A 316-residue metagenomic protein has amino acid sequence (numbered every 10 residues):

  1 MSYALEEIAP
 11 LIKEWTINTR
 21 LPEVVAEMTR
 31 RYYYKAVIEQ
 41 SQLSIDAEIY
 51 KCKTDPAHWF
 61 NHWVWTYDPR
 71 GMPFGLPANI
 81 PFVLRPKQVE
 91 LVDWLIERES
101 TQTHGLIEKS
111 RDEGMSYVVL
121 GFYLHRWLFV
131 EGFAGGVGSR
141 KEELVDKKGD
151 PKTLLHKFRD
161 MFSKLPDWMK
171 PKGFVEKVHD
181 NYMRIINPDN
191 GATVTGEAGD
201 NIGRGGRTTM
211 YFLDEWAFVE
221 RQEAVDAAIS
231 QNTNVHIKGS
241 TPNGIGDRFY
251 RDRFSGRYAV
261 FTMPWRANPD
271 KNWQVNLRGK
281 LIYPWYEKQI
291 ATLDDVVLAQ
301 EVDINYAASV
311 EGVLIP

Functional and structural regions predicted by a protein language model:
S2-P316: Phosphate/NTP-binding elements of NTP-utilizing enzymes
